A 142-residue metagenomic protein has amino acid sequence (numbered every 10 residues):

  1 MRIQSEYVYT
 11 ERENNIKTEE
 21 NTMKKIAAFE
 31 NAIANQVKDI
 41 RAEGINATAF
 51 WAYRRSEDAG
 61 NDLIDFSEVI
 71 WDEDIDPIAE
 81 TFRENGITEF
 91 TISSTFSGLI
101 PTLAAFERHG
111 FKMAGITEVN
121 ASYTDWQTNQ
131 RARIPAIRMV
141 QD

Functional and structural regions predicted by a protein language model:
M1-F96: N-terminal leader/targeting segments
A59-D62, G110, T124-N129: Intrinsic-disorder/low-complexity loop/linker signature
V69-W71, G115-E118: A short linear-motif detector with a strong N-terminal bias
E73, S97, P101, A132-I134: Short, well-structured alpha-helical interface segments that form or flank functional binding sites
G86, A105-R108, R138: Secondary-structure boundary/capping motif
E89-T91, K112, R138: Ser/Thr- (and often Asn-) enriched beta-sheet segments in non-cytosolic proteins
L99-K112: Short, aromatic/basic amphipathic alpha-helical patches
I116-D142: C-terminal edge-of-domain segments
